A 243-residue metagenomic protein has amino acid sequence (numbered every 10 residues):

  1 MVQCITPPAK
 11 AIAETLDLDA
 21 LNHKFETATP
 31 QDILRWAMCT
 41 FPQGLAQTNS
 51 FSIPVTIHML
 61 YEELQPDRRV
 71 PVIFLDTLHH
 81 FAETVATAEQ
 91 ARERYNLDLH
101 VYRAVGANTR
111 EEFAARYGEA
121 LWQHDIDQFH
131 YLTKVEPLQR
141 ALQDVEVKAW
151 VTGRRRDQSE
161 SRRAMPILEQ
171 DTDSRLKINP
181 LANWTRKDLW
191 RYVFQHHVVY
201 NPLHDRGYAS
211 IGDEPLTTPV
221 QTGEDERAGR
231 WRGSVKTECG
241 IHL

Functional and structural regions predicted by a protein language model:
V2-L243: Nucleotide-activated chemistry modules centered on ATP-dependent adenylation/adenylyltransferase
